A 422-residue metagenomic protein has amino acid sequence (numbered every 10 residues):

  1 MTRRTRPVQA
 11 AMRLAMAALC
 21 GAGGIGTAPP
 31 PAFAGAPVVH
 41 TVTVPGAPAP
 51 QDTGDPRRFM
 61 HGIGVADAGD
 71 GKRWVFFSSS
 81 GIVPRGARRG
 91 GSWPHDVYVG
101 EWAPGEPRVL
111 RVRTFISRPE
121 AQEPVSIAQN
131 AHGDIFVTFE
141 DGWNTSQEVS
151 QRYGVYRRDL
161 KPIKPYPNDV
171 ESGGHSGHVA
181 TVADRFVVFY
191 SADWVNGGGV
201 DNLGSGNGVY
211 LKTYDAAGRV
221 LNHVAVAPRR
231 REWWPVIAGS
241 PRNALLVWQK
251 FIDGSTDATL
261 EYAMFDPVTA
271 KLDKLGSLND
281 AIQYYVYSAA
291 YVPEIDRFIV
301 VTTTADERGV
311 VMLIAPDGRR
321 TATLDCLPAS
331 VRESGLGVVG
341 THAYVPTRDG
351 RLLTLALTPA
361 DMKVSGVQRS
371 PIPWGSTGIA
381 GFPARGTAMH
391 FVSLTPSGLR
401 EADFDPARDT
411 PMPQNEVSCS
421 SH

Functional and structural regions predicted by a protein language model:
T2-A15: Bacterial N-terminal signal peptides that target proteins for export
R4-P7, P29, T304: Serine/threonine-rich, low-complexity intrinsically disordered segments
G21-P31: C-terminal segment of classical bacterial N-terminal signal peptides
F33-H422: Extracellular, repeat-based ectodomains that mediate carbohydrate processing or recognition
